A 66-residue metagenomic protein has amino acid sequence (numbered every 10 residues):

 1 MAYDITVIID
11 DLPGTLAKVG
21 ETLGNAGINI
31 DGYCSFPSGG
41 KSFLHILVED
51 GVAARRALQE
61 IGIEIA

Functional and structural regions predicted by a protein language model:
M1-A66: A conserved regulatory-domain signal marking ACT and ACT-like small-molecule sensing domains and adjacent regulatory
